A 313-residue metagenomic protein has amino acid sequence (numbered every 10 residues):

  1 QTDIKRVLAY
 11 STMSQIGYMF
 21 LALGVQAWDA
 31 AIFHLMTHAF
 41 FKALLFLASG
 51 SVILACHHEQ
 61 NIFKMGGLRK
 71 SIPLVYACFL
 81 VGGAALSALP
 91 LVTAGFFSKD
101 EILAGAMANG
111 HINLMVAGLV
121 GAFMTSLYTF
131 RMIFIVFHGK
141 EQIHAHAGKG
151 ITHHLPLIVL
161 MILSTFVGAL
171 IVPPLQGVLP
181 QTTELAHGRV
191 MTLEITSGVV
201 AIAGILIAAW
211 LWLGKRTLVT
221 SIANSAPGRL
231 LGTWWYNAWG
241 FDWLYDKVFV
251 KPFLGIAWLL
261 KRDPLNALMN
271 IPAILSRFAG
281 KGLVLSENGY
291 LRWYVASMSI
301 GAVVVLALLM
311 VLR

Functional and structural regions predicted by a protein language model:
Q1-F63: Alpha-helical multi-pass transmembrane bundles of energy-transducing inner-membrane proteins
D3, M13, H38, M65 (+6 more regions): Divalent metal-coordination and catalytic microenvironments
A9-S14, M19, C56-T93, N109-A117 (+3 more regions): Interfacial and helix-entry/exit segments of alpha-helical transmembrane bundles in multi-pass inner-membrane proteins
M19-Q26, K99-M115: Interfacial segments of multi-pass membrane proteins
K42-F46, I112-A147, S197-P227: Predominantly late transmembrane helices and immediately cytosolic-facing juxtamembrane segments
A84-E101, M161-P180, F249, G255-W258: Alpha-helical transmembrane segments and their membrane-interface junctions in multi-pass membrane proteins
I143-L206: Hard-cation-handling environments
V178-T192, T217-R313: Aromatic-capped, Gly/Pro-kinked transmembrane alpha-helices
